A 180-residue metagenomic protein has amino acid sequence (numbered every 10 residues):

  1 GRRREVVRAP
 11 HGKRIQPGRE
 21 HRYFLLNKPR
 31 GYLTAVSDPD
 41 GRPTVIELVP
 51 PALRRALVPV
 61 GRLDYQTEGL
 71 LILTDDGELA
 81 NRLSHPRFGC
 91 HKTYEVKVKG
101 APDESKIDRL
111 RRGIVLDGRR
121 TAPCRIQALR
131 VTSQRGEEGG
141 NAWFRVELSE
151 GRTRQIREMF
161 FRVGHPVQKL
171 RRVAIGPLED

Functional and structural regions predicted by a protein language model:
G1-D180: Basic, flexible Lys/Arg- and Gly-enriched helix-loop patches that mediate nucleic-acid binding at interfaces with rRNA
